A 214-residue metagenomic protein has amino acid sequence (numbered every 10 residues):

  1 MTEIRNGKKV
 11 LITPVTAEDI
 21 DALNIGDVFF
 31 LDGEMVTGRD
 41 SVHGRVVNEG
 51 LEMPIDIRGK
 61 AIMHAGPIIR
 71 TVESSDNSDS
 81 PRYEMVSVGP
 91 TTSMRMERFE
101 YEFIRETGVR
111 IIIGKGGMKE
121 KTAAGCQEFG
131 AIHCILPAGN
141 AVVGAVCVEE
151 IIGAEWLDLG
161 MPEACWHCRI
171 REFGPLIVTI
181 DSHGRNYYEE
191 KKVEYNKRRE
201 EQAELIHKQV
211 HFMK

Functional and structural regions predicted by a protein language model:
R5-V15: Short, structured beta-strand/loop micro-motifs enriched in basic residues and often containing a Trp
V10, F30, I62, I177-T179: Structured core elements
V15, M35, P67-I69, E172 (+1 more regions): A broadly conserved detector of short glycine/acidic/proline-rich loop/turn motifs that flank catalytic sites and bind
D27-V28, G33-E34: Structural motif
T37-P175: Feature captures the catalytic cores and cofactor-binding loops of soluble hydro-lyases/lyases that act on carboxylate
V146-K214: C-terminal binding/interaction regions
